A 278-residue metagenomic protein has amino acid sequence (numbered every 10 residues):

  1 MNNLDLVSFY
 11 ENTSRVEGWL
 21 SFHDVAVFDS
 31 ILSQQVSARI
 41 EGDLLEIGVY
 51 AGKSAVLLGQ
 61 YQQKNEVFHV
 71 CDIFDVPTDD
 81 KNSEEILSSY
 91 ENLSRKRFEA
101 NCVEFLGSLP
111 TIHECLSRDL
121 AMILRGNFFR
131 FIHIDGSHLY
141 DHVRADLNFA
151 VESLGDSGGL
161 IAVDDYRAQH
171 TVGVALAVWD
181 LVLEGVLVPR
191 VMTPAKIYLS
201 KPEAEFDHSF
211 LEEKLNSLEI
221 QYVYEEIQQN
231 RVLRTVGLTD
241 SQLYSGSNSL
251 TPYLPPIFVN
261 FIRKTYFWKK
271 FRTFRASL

Functional and structural regions predicted by a protein language model:
N2-F22, D29-L278: S-adenosylmethionine/decaboxylated-SAM
